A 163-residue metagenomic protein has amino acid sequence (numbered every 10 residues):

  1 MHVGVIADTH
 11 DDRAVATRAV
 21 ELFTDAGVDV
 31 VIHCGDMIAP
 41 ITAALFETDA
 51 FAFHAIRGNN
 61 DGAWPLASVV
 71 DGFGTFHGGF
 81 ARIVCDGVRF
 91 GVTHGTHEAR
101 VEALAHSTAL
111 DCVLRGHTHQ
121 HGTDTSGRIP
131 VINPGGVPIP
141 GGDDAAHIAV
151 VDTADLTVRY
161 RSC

Functional and structural regions predicted by a protein language model:
M1-T48, S68-F73, D144: N-terminal active-site segment of His-dependent metallophosphoesterases
V3, D29-V30, V88-F90, C112: Structural motif
D8, V31, D36, F46 (+5 more regions): Divalent metal-coordination and catalytic microenvironments
D11-F23, V92-S107: Pre-active-site segment of Zn-dependent metallo-hydrolases
M37-P40, N60-G62, Q120: Short, catalytically relevant binding-site loops at active-site mouths
A50-T96: Helix-adjacent hinge/juxtasegments
H54, R89, T96-D155, R161: Conserved beta-sheet core of the metallophosphoesterase superfamily
